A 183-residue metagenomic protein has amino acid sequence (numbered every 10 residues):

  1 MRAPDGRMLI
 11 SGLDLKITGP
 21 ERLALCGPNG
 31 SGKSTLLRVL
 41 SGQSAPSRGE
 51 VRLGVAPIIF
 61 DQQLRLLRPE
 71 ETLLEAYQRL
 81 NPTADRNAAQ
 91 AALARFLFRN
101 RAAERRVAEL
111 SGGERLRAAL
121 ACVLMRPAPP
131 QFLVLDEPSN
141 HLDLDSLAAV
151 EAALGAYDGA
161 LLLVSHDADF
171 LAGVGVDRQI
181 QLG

Functional and structural regions predicted by a protein language model:
M1-G183: ABC ATP-binding cassette signature C-motif
